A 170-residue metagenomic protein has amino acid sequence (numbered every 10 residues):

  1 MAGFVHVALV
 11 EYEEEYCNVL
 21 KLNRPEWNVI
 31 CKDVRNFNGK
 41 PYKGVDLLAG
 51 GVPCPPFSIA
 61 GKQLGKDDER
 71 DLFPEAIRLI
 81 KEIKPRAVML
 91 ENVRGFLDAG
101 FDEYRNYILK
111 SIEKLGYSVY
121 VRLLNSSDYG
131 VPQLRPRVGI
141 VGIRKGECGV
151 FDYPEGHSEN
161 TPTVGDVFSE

Functional and structural regions predicted by a protein language model:
M1-F4: Conserved SAM-binding loop of SAM-dependent methyltransferases across substrates and taxa, primarily the Class I
V7, I30, Y120-R122: General small-molecule cofactor/ligand-binding pocket signal
V10-E14, E91-N92: Conserved acidic E/D residue at the C-terminus of a beta-strand in Rossmann-like folds
E14-E15, E103: Short alpha-helical
L20-K21: Conserved SAM-binding loop
E26-D33: Conserved SAM-binding strand-loop segment of SAM-dependent methyltransferases
F37-L47, P55-E170: Class I S-adenosyl-L-methionine
G50: N-terminal nucleotide-binding beta1-loop-alpha1 segment
